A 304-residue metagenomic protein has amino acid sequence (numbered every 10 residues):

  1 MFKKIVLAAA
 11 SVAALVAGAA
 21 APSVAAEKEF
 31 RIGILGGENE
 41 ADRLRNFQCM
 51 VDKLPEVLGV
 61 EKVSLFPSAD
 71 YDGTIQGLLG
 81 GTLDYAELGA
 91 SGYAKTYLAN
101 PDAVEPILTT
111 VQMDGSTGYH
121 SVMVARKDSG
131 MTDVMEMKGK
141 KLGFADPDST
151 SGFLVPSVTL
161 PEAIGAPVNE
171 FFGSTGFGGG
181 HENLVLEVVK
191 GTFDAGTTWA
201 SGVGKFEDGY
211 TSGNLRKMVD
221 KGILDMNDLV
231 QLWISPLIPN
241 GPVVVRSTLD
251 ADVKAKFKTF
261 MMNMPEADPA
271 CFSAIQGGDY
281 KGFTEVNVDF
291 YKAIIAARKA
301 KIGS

Functional and structural regions predicted by a protein language model:
M1-A9: Bacterial N-terminal signal peptides that target proteins for export
G18-A25: Sec/Tat signal peptide C-region and signal peptidase I cleavage site
A26-I34, E38-C49, P55, N214 (+1 more regions): An extracytoplasmic/periplasmic, membrane-proximal ligand-sensing/linker region
E27-A94: Extracytoplasmic small-molecule ligand-binding "clamshell" domains of the periplasmic binding protein/Venus flytrap
L35-G37, H120-M131, W233-A251: A bilobed periplasmic-binding-protein/Venus flytrap-type ligand-binding module shared by bacterial periplasmic
P67-Y71, G81-N100, T110, H181 (+2 more regions): Beta->alpha turn/N-cap motifs
A125-D146: Flexible hinge/capping segments at coil-to-helix
K141-G143, P147-D250: Pocket-lining segment of extracytoplasmic ligand-binding domains
